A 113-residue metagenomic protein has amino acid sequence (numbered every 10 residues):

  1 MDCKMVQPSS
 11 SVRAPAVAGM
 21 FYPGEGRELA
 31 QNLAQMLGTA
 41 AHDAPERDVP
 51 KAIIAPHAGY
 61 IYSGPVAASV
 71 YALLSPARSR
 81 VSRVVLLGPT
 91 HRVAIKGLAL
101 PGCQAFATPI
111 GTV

Functional and structural regions predicted by a protein language model:
C3-V113: Active-site histidine-anchored catalytic micro-motif
